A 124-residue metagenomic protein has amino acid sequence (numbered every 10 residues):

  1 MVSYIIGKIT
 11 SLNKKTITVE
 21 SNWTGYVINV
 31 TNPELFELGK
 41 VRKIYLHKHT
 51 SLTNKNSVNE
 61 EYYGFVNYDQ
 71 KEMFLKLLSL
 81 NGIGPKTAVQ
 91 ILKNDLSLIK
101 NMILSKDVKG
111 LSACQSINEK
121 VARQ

Functional and structural regions predicted by a protein language model:
M1-L12: Structural detector for short beta-strands of small beta-barrel domains
S11-Q115, E119-Q124: Long, highly charged, low-complexity intrinsically disordered interaction regions that mediate electrostatic DNA/RNA
